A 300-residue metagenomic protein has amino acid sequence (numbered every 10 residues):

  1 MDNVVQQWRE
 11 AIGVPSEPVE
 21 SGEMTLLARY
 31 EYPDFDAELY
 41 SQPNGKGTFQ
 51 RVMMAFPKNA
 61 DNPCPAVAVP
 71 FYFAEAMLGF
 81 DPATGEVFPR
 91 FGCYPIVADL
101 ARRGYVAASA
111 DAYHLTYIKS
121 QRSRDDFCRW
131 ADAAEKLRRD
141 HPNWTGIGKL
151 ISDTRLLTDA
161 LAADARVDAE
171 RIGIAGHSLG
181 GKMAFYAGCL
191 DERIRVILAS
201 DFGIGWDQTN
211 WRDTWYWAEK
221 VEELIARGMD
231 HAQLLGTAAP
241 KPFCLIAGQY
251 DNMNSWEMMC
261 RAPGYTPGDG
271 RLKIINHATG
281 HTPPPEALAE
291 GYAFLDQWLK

Functional and structural regions predicted by a protein language model:
P18-D61: N-terminal cap/lid segment of alpha/beta-hydrolase-fold proteins
P65, P70-Y72, A247: The conserved beta1-alpha1 loop
P70-R155, D159-A163, T209-W211: Cap/lid segment of the alpha/beta-hydrolase catalytic domain
R166-S178: Alpha/beta-hydrolase fold nucleophile elbow
G176-Y186: Glycine-rich nucleophile elbow surrounding the catalytic serine of serine-hydrolase chemistry
R195-L235, N252-W256, C260, P267-D269: Mobile cap/lid helix-loop segments that gate and shape the active-site cleft of serine hydrolases
A239, L245-D251, A278-T279: Conserved strand-to-loop "acid loop" that flanks and positions the catalytic carboxylate
Y265-K300: C-terminal catalytic histidine-bearing segment of alpha/beta-hydrolase fold enzymes
